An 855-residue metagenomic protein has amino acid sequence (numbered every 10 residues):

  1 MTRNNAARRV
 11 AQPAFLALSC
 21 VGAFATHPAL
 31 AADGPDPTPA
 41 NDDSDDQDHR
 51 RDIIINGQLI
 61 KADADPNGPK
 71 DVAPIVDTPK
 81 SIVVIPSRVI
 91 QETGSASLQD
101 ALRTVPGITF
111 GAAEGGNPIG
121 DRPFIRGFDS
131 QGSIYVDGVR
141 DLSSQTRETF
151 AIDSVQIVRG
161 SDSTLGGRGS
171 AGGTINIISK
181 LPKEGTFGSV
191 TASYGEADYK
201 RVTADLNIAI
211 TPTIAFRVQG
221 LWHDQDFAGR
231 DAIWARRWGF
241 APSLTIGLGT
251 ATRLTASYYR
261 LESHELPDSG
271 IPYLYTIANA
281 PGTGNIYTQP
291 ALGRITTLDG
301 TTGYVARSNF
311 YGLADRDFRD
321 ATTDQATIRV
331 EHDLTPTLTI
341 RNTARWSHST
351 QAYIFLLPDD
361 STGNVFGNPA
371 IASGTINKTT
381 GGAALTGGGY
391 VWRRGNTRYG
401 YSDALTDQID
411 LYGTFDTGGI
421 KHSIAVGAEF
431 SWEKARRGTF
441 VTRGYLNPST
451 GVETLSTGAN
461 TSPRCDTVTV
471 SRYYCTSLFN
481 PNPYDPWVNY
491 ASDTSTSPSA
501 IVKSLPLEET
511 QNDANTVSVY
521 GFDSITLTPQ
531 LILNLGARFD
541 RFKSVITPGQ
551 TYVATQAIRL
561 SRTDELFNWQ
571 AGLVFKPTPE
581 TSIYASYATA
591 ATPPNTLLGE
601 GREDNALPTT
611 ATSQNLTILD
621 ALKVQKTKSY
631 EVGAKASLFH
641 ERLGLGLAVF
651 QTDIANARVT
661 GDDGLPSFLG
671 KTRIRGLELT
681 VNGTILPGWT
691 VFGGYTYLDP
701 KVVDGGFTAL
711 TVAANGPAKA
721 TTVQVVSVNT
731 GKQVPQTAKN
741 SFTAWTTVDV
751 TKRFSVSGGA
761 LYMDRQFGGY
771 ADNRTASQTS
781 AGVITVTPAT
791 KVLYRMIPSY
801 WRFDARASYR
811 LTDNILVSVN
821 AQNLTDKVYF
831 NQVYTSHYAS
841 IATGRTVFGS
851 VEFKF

Functional and structural regions predicted by a protein language model:
D48-G185, V632: Acidic, small-polar-rich N-terminal luminal/periplasmic segments of exported/outer-membrane proteins
F150-D153, T164-P242, L248-R253, D324 (+1 more regions): Outer-membrane beta-barrel translocator/receptor signature
T213-F216, A251-L254, T337-I340, G419 (+8 more regions): Repeated loop/turn-to-beta-strand initiation elements of outer-membrane beta-barrel proteins
H223-A228, F240-G247, A251-D333, H348-S402 (+3 more regions): Acidic/polar loop-and-plug regions of large Gram-negative outer-membrane beta-barrel proteins
T245-G247, S402, K421-E433, F440 (+8 more regions): Structural signature of Gram-negative outer-membrane beta-barrels, strongest in the C-terminal barrel of TonB-dependent
D333-R345, Q351-F355, Y584, A621-G706: Membrane-embedded beta-barrel scaffold of Gram-negative outer-membrane proteins
R642, A648-D653, F668-T775, T825 (+1 more regions): Gram-negative outer-membrane beta-barrel transporters
Y762-S780, S808-F855: C-terminal beta-signal and adjacent terminal beta-strands/loops of Gram-negative outer-membrane beta-barrel proteins
